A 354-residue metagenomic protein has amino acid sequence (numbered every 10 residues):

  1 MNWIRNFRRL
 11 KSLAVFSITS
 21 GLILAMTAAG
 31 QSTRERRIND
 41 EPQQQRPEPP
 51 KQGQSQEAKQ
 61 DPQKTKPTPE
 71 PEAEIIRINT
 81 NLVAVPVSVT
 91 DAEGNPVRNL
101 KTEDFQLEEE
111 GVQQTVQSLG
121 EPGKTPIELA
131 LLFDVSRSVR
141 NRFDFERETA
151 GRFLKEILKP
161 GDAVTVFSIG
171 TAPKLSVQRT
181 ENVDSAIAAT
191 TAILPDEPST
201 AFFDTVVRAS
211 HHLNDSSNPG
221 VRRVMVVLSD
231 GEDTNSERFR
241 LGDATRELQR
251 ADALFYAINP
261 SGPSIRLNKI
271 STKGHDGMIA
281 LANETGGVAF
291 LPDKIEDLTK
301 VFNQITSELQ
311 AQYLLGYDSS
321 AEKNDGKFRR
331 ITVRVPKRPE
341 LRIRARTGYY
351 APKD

Functional and structural regions predicted by a protein language model:
M1, A25-G30: N-terminal export/targeting leaders of redox proteins
M1-L10: N-terminal secretory signal peptides that target proteins for export/translocation
A14-A25: Bacterial N-terminal signal peptides
G30-D354: Scaffold/interface architecture of coatomer-like assemblies
